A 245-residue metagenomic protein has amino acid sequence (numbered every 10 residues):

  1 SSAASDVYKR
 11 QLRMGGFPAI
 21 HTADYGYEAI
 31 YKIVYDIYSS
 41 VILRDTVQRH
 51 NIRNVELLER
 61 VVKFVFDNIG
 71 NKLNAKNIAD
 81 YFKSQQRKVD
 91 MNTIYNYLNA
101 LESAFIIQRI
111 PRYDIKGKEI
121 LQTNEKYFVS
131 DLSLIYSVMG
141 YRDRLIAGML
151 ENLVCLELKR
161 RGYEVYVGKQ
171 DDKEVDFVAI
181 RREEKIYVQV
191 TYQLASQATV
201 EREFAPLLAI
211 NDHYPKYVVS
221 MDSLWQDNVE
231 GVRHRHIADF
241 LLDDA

Functional and structural regions predicted by a protein language model:
S1-Y8: Short, small-residue-biased leader/transition segments that mark boundaries at the very start of proteins
A19-H21: Phosphate-backbone binding and catalysis cores of DNA-processing enzymes
Y25-K185, Y192: Accessory nucleic acid-recognition modules appended to NTPase machines
V190-T199: Short beta-strand-loop-alpha-helix junction that forms the active-site gateway of nucleic-acid-processing nucleases
F204-P206: Conserved SF2 helicase motif VI
L208-N211: Short, conserved loop/helix-junction motifs that constitute active-site signature segments in enzyme catalytic cores
H213-S220: Short, hydrophobic beta-strand segments that form beta-sheet elements in well-ordered domains
D222-A245: Domain-level recognition of nuclease-like catalytic cores that cleave nucleotide substrates
